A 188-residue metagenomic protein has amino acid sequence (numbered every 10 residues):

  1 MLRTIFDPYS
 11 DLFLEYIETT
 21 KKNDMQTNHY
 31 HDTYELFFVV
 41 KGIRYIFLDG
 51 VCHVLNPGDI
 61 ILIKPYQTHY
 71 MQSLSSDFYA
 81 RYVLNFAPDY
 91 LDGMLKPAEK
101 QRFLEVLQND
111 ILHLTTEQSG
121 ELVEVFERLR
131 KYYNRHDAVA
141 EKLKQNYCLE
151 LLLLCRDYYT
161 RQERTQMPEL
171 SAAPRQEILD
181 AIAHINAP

Functional and structural regions predicted by a protein language model:
M1-I60, Q67, S75, P97-R102 (+1 more regions): Generic protein-terminus/edge-of-domain signal
E35-F38, E121, V125-R128, Y147 (+1 more regions): Amphipathic, well-ordered alpha-helical segments in soluble domains
Y66-Y90, K96-P97: Ligand-binding loop in jelly-roll beta-barrel domains
A98, Q118-L122: Mobile beta-alpha loop/short-helix "lid" or hinge segments that flank ligand
Q108-Q118, Y133-K144, L153-P188: Short, Lys/Arg-enriched, Trp-marked, Pro/Gly-tolerant hinge/linker segments that flank
